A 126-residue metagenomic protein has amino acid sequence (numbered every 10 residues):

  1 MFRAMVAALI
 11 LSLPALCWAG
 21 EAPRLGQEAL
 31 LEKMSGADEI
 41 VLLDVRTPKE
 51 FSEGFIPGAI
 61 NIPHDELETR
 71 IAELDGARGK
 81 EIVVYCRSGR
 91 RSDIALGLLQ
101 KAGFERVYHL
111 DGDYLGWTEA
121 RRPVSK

Functional and structural regions predicted by a protein language model:
F2-A4, L13-I40, P48-E81, R90-K126: Rhodanese-like catalytic fold shared by cysteine-dependent sulfurtransferases and DSP/PTP-type phosphatases
Y85: Short, surface-exposed ligand- or partner-binding patches at beta-edge/loop junctions that are enriched in aromatics
